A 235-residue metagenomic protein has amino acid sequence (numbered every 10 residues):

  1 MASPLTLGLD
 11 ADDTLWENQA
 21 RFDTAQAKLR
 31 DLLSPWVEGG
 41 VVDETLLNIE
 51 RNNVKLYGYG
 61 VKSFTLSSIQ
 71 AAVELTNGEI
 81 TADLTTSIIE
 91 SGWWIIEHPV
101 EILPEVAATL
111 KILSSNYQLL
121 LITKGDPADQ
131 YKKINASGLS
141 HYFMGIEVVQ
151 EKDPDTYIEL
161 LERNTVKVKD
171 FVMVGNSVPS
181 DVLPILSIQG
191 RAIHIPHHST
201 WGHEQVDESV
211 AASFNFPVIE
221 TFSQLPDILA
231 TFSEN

Functional and structural regions predicted by a protein language model:
M1-P4, A107, K111, Q118 (+1 more regions): Asp-based, Mg2+/Mn2+-dependent phosphohydrolase catalytic module
M1-T45: Active-site neighborhood of HAD-like aspartate-dependent phosphohydrolases
F22-R30, T65, I69, P127: An amphipathic alpha-helix signature
P35-G39, N77-E79, G138-H141, T165: Short helix-capping segments at alpha-helix termini
L47-W94: A metal-dependent, Asp-based hydrolase signature
S87-S115: Long amphipathic N-terminal alpha/beta scaffold segment
T123: Conserved phosphate-coupling serine/threonine residues in phosphotransfer and NTP-handling enzymes
